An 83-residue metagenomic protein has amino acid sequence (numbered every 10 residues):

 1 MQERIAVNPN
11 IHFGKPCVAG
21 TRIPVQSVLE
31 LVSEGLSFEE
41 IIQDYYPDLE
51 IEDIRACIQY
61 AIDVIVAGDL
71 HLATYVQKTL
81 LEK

Functional and structural regions predicted by a protein language model:
Q2-C17: Short, Lys/Arg-enriched N-terminal segment that forms or immediately precedes the first helix of a structured domain
G20: Anion-recognition interface
P24-K83: Long, charge-rich, low-complexity alpha-helical segments
